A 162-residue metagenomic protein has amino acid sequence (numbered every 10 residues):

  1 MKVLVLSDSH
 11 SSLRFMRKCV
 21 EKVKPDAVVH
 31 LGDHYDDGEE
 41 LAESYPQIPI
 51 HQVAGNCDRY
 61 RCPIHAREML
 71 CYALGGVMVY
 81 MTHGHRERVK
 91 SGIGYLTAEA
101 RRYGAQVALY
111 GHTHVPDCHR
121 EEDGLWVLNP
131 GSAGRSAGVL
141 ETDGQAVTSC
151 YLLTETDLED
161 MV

Functional and structural regions predicted by a protein language model:
M1-Q47, D58, C62-H65, T142-G144 (+1 more regions): N-terminal active-site segment of His-dependent metallophosphoesterases
V5-S7, A27-D33, H51-N56, Y80-H83 (+2 more regions): Active-site neighborhood of phospho(di)ester-bond hydrolases with catalytic His/Asp-centered motifs
H10-R14, Y35-E39, C57-C62, E87-G92 (+2 more regions): Active-site environment of divalent metal-dependent phosphoester hydrolases
S12-C19, M81, E87-A100: Pre-active-site segment of Zn-dependent metallo-hydrolases
F15-K18, G75, A98-G104, E121-V162: Binuclear metal-dependent phosphoesterase catalytic core
P46-P49, G124-L125: A short helix->loop->beta-strand "cap" motif at the edges of active sites that frequently abuts
P49-K90: Helix-adjacent hinge/juxtasegments
H65-M69, S91-E99, L125: Charged helix-capping and loop-helix junction motifs
